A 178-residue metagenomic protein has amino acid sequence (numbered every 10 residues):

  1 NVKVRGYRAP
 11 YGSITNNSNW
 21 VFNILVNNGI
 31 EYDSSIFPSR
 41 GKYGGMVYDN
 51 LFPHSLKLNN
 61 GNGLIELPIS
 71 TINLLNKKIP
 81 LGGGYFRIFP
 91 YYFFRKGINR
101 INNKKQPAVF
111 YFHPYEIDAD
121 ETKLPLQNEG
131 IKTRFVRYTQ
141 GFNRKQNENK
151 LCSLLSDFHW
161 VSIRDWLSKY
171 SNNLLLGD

Functional and structural regions predicted by a protein language model:
V2, A9-Y111: Active-site-adjacent pocket scaffolds in enzyme catalytic domains
V2-R5, W160: Secondary-structure boundary/capping residues
Y7, I69, N73-N76, L126-G130 (+1 more regions): Amphipathic, alpha-helical segments enriched in basic
Y7, S35, I163-D165: Residue-level detector of family-conserved "landmark" positions at structurally sensitive sites
I88-D178: C-terminal domain-boundary segment and adjacent tail
